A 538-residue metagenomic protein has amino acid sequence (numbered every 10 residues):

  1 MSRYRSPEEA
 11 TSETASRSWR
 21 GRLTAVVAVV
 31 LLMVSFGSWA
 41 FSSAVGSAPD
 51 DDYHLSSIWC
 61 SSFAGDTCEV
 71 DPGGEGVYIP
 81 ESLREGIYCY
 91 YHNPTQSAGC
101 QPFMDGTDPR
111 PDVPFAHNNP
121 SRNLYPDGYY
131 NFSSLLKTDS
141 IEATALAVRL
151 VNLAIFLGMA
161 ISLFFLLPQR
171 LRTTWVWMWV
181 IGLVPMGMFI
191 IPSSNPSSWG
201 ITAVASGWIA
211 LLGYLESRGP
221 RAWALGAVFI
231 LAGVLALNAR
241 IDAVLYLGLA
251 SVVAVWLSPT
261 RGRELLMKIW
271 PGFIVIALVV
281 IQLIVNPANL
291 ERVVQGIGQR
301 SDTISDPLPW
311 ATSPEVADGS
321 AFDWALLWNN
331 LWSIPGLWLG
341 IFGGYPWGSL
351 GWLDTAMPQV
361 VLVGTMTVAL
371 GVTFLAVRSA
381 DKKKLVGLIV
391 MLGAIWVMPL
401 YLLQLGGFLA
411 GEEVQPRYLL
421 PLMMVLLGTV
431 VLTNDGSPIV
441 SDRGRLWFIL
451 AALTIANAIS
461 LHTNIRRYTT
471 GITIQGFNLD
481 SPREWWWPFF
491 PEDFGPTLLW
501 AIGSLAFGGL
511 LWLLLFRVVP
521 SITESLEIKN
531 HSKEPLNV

Functional and structural regions predicted by a protein language model:
M1-S38, S42, M267-V275, F448-L450 (+1 more regions): Start-transfer (signal-anchor) and selected internal transmembrane alpha helices of multi-pass inner/ER membrane
F63-E142: Interfacial juxtamembrane loops and adjacent helix segments that form the catalytic/substrate-binding surfaces
A147-R170: Transmembrane-helix motifs of polytopic, lipid-linked glycan transferases
S193-G200: Short acidic/glycine- and proline-prone juxtamembrane loop motifs at membrane-interface regions of multi-pass membrane
G213-E216, V244-V279: Perimembrane helix-loop-helix junctions
W223-I241, L245-V252: Membrane-interface alpha helices of multi-pass inner-membrane proteins
L257-S258, L278-Q282, E291-S301, R443-V538: Transmembrane helical bundles and short interhelical boundary loops of multi-pass, membrane-embedded
N286-A376, N434, P482-G503: Membrane-lumen/periplasm interface segments of multi-pass, membrane-embedded glycan/lipid transferases
